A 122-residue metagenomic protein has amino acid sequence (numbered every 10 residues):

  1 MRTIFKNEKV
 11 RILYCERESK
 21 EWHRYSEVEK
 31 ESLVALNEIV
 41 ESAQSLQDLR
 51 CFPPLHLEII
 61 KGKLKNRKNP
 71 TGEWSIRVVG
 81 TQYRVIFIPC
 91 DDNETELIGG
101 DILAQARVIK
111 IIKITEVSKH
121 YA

Functional and structural regions predicted by a protein language model:
M1-E41: Arg/Lys-rich, positively charged N-terminal/basic patches that mediate binding to nucleic acids
R2, S75, I86: Short, surface-exposed charged micro-motifs
T3, L33, R50-P53, N69 (+1 more regions): Generic structural signal for well-ordered secondary structure
E29, L33-L36, H56, I60 (+2 more regions): Amphipathic alpha-helical interface surfaces
E29, S75-V78: Short secondary-structure boundary/capping segments within folded domains
L46-W74: A short, surface-exposed loop/turn module that caps and links secondary-structure elements
V78-A122: Enriched for short, Lys/Arg-rich terminal
